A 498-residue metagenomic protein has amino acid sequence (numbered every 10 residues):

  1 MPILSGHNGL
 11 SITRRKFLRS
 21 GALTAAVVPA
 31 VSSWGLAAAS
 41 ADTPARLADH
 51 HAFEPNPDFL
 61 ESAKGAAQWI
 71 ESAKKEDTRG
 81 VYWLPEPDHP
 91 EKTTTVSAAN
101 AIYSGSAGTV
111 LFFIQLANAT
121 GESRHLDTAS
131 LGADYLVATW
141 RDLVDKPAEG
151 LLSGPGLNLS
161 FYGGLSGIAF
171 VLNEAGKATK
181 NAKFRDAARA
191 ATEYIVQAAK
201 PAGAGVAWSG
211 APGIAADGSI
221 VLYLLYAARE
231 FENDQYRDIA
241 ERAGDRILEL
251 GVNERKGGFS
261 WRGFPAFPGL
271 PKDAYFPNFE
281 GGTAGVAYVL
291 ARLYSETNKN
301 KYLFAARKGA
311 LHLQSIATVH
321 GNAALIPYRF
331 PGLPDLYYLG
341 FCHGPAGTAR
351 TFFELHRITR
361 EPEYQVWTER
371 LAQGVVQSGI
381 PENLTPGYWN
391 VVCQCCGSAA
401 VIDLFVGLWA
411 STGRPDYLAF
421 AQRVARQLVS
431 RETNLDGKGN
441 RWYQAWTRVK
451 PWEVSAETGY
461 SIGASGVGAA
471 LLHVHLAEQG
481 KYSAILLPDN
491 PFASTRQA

Functional and structural regions predicted by a protein language model:
M1-K16, L23-V31: N-terminal secretory signal peptides
S20-L23, Y226: Residues within well-ordered alpha-helical secondary structure of globular protein domains
V31-A498: Glycan-recognition and catalytic cores of secretory/periplasmic carbohydrate-active enzymes
